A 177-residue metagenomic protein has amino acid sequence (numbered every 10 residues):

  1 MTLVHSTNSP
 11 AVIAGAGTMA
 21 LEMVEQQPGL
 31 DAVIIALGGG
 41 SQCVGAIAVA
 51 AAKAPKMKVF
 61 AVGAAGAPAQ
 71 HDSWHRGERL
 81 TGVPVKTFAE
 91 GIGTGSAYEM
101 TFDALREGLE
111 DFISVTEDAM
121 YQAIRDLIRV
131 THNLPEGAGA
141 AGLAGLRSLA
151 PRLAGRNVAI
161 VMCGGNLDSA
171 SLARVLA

Functional and structural regions predicted by a protein language model:
L3-S6, I34-I35, A61-V62, I113-E117 (+1 more regions): General beta-strand structural signal in soluble alpha/beta enzymes
S6-E107, L149, L153-A177: Glycine-rich phosphate/pyrophosphate-binding loop at beta-loop-alpha junctions
Y98-G155: Active-site-adjacent helical/loop segments in soluble small-molecule enzymes
